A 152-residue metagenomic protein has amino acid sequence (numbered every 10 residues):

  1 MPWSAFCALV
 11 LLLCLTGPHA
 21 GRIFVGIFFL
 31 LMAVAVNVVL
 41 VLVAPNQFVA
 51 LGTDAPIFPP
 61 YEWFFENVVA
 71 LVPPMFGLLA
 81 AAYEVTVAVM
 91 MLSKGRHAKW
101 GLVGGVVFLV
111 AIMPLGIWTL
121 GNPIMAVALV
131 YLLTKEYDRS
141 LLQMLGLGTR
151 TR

Functional and structural regions predicted by a protein language model:
M1-R152: Extended, low-polarity transmembrane helix blocks
